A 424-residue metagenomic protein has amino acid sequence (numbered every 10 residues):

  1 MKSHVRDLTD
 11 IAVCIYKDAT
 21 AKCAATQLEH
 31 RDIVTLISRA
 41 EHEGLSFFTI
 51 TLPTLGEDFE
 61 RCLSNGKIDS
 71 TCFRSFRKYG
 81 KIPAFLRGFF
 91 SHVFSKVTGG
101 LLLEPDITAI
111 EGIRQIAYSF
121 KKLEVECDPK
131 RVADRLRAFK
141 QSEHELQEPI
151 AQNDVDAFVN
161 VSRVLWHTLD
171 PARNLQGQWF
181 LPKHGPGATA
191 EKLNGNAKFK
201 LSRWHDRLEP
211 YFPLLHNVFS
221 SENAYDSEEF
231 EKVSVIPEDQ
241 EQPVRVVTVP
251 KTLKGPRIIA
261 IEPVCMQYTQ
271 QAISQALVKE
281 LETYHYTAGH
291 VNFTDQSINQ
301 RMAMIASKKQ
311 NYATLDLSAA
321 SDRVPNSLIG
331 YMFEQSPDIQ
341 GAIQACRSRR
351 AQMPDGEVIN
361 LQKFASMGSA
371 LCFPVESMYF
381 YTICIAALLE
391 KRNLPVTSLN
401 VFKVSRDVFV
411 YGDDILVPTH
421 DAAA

Functional and structural regions predicted by a protein language model:
M1-A21, T26-Q27, D32, P213-A424: Core nucleotidyl-transferase/polymerase catalytic module
M1-V247: Non-catalytic, polymerase-adjacent accessory regions of viral genome-replication enzymes
